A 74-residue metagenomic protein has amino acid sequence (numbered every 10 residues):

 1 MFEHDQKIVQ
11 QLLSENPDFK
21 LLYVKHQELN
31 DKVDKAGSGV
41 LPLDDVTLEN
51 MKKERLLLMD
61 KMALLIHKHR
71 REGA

Functional and structural regions predicted by a protein language model:
M1-A74: Extended, charge-rich alpha-helical interface modules
